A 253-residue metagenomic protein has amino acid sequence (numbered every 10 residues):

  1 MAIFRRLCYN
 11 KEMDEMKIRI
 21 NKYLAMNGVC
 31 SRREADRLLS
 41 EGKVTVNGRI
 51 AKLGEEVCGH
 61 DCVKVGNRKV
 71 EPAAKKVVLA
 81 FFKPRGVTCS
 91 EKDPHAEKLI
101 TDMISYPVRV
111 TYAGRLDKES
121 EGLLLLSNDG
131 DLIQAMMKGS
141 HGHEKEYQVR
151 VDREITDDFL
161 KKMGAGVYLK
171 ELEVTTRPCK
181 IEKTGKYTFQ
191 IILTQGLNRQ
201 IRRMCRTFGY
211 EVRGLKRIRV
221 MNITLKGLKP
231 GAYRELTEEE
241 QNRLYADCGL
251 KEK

Functional and structural regions predicted by a protein language model:
R5-R6: Basic polycationic patches enriched in arginine
Y9, D14-K253: Basic, flexible Lys/Arg- and Gly-enriched helix-loop patches that mediate nucleic-acid binding at interfaces with rRNA
